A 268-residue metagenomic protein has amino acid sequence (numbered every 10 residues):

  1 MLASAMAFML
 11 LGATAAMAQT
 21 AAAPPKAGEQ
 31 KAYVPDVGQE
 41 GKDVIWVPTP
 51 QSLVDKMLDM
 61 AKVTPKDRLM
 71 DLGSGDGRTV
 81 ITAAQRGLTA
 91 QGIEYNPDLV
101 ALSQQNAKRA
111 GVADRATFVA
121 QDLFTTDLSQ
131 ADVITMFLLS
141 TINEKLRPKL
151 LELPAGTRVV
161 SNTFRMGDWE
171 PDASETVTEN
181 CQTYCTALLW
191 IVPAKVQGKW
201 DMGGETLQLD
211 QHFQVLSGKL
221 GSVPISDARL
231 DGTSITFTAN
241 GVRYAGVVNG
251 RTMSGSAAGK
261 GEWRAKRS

Functional and structural regions predicted by a protein language model:
Q19-D67: S-adenosyl-L-methionine
P65-G75: Conserved class I S-adenosyl-L-methionine
D76-L88: Conserved SAM-binding loop of SAM-dependent methyltransferases across substrates and taxa, primarily the Class I
T89-E94: Conserved SAM-binding motif I beta-strand of class I
P97-Q130: S-adenosyl-L-methionine
L128-K145: A short SAM/SAH-binding and catalytic strip from SAM-dependent methyltransferases
N143-Q197: C-terminal substrate-binding/active-site "lid" region of AdoMet-derived donor-dependent transferases
A194-E262, S268: Central antiparallel beta-sheet cores of small beta-barrel/beta-sandwich binding domains
